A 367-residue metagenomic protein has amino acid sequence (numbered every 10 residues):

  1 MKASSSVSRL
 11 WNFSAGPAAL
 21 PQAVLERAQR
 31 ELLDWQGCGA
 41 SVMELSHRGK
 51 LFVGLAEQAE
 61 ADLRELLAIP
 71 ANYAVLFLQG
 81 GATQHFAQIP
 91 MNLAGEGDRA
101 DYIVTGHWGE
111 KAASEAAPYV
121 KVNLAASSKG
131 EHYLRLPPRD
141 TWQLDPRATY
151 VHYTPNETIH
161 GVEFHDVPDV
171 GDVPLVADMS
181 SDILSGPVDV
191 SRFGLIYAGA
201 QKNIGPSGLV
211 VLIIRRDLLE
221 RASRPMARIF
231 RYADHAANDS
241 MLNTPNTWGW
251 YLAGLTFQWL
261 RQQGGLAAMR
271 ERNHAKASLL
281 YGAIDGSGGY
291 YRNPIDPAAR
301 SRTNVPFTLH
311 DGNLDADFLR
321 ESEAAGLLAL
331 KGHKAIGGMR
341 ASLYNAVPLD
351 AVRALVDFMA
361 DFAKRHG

Functional and structural regions predicted by a protein language model:
K2-S5, L10, A324, H333-G367: PLP-dependent enzyme catalytic core of the Aspartate aminotransferase-like
R9-E60: A glycine-/small-polar-enriched, mobile loop at the entrance of the PLP active site in fold-type I
G16, A116, S127-I183: Active-site phosphate-binding strand-loop segment of PLP-dependent enzymes
P21, A200-G282, D296, R365-G367: Active-site C-terminal subdomain of aminotransferase-like
G39-H85, N92, H107, E115: Conserved N-terminal alpha-helix of the aminotransferase class I/II PLP-enzyme fold
T83-V151: PLP-dependent aminotransferase-like
V176, V190-Q201, V210: Conserved active-site segment immediately N-terminal to the catalytic lysine that forms the internal aldimine
Y291-S322: Conserved PLP-binding catalytic core of the aspartate aminotransferase-like
